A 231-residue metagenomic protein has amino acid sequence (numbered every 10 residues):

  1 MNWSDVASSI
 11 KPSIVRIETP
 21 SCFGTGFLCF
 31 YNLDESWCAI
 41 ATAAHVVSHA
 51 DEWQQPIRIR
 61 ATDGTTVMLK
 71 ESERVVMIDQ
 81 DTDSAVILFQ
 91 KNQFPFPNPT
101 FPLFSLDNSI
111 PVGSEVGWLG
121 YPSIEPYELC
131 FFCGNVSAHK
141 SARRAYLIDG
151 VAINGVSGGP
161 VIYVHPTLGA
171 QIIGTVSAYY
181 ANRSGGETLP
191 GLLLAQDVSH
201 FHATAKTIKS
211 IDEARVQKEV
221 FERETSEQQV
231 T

Functional and structural regions predicted by a protein language model:
M1-F30, F221: Protease-domain processing segments flanking chymotrypsin-fold serine proteases, especially trypsin-like
N2, S48, N98-G158, V164-H165 (+1 more regions): Flexible, gly/ser-rich surface segments that form the specificity/activation loops bordering the active-site cleft
D5-V6, F23, F30-Q80: Catalytic-histidine neighborhood of serine endopeptidases, predominantly the chymotrypsin-like S1/PA family
A7, Y163-T231: C-terminal subregion of chymotrypsin/trypsin-like serine protease catalytic domains
V15-I17, W53-V67, S114-Y121, I162: Short conserved beta-strand and strand-loop elements enriched in small hydrophobics with frequent Asp/Gly
I17, G26, C38-T42, I87 (+8 more regions): Terminal peptide-recognition signature
I17-F23, T65-M68, Y127-F132: Short coil-to-beta-strand transition motifs
E35-W37, D83-V86, R143-G150: Short, solvent-exposed secondary-structure boundary/capping segments
